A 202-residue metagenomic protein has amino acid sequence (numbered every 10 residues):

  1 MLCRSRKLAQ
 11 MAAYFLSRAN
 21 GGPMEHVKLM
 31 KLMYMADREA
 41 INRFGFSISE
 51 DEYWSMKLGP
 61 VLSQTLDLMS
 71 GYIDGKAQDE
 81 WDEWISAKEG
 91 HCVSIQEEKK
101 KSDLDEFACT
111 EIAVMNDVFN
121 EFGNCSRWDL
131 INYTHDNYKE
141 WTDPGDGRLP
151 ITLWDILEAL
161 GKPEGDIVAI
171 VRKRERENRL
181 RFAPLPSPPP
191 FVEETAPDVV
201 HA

Functional and structural regions predicted by a protein language model:
M1-A202: Domain-edge interaction signal
